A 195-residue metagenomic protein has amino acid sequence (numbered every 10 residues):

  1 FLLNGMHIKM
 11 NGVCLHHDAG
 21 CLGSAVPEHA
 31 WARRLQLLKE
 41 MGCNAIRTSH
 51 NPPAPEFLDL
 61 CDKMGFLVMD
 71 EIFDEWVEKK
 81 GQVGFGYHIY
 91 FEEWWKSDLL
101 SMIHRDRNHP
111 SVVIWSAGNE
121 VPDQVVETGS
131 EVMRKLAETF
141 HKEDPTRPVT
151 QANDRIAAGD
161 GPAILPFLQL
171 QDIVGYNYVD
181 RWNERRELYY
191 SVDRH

Functional and structural regions predicted by a protein language model:
F1-E40, D59: N-terminal carbohydrate-binding accessory modules
A32-M41, A45-H195: Substrate-binding/catalytic cleft of secreted carbohydrate-active enzymes, primarily glycoside hydrolases
